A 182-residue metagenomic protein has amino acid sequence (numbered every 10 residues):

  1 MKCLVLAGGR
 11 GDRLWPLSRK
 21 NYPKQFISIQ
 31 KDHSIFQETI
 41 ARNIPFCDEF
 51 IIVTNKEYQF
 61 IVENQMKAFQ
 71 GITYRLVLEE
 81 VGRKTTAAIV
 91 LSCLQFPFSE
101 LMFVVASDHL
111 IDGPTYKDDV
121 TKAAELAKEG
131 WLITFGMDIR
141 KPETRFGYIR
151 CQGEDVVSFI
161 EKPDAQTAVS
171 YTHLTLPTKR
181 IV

Functional and structural regions predicted by a protein language model:
K2-V5, P16, S28-V104, L110-D112: Conserved N-terminal catalytic core of the sugar/cofactor nucleotidyltransferase
L6-A7, V53, F103-A106, T134-D138 (+1 more regions): Short beta-strand segments
G8-L14, T172: Conserved adenylation A10 loop of the ANL superfamily
T115-I139: Conserved donor-nucleotide/metal-binding helix-loop-beta segment in metal-dependent transferases, i.e., the alpha-helix
G136-R150: Proline/glycine-rich low-complexity loops and linkers
C151-Y171: A short, charged helix-loop
T172-T178: Conserved small/polar residues in nucleotide/adenosyl-binding loops
